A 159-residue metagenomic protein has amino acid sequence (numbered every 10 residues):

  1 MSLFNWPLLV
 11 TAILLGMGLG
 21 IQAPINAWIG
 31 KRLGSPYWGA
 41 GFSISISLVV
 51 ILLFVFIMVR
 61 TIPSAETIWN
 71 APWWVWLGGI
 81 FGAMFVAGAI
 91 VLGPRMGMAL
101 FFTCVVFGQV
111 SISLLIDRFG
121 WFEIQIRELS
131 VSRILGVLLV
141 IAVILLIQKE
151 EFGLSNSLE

Functional and structural regions predicted by a protein language model:
M1-L14, W28-K31, Y37, S45-W74 (+2 more regions): Membrane-interface interhelical linkers
T11-I13, W74-V75, F102, V137 (+1 more regions): Residue-level signature of transmembrane alpha-helical cores of multipass secondary-active transporters and flippases
S35, G88-C104: Structural motif at transmembrane-helix junctions in multi-pass transporters
G39, L92, F119-W121: Hydrophobic/aromatic residues within transmembrane alpha-helices of multi-pass small-molecule transporters
F42, C104-V105, S132-L135: Hydrophobic core positions of alpha-helical segments in small-molecule transporters and transporter systems
S111-L129: C-terminal transmembrane-helix exit sites in multi-pass transporters
L129-K149: Hydrophobic transmembrane alpha-helices of multi-pass small-molecule transport proteins
